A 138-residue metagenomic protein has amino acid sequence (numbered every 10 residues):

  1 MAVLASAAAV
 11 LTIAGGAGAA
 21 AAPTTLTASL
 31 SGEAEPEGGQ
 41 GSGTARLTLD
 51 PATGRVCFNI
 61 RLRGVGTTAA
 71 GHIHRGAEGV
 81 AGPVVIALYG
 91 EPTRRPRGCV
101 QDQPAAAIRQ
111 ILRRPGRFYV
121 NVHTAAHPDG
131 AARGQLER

Functional and structural regions predicted by a protein language model:
A2-G71, R75-R138: Metal-centered catalytic cores of metalloenzymes
